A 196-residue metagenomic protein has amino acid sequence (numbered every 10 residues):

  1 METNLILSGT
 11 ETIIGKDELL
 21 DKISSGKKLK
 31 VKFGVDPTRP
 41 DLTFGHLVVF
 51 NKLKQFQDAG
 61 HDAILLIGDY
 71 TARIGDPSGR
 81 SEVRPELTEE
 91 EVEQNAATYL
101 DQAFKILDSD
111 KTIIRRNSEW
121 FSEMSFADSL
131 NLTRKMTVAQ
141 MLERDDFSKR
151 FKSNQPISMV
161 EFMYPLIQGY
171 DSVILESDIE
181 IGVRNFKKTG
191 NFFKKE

Functional and structural regions predicted by a protein language model:
M1-K195: NTP-dependent nucleotidyl-transfer catalytic core
